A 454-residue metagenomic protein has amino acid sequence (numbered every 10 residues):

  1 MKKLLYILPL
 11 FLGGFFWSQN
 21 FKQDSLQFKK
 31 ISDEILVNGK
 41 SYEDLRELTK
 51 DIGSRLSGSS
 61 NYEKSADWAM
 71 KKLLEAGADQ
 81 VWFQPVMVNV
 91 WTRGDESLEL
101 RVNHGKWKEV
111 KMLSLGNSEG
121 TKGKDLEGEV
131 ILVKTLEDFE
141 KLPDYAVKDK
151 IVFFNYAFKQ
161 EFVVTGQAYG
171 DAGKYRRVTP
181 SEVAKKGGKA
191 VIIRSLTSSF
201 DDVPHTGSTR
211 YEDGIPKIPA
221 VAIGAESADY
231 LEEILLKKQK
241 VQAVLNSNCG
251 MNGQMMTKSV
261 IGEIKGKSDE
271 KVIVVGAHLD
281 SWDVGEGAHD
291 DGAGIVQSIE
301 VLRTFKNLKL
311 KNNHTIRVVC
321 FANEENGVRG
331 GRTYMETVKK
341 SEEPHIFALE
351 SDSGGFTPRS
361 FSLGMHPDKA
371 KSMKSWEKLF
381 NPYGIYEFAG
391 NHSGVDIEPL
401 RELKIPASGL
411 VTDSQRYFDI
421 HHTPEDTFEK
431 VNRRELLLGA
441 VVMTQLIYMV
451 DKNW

Functional and structural regions predicted by a protein language model:
M1-Q23: Bacterial Sec-dependent N-terminal signal peptides
L26-Q27, E109-M112, N117-D144, T209-A288 (+2 more regions): Soluble metallo-hydrolase cores and metallopeptidase-like ectodomains found primarily in the secretory/periplasmic
L26-S59, V203-S208, E212, D280 (+2 more regions): N-terminal capping segment at the start of a domain
Q27, R46, K50-V163: Noncatalytic luminal/extracellular "stalk/propeptide" segments of secretory-pathway proteins
F28-L36, K50-S60, G128-L132, V164-P180 (+7 more regions): Second-shell loop/turn segments in exported
T135-S198: A conserved hydrophobic secondary-structure block that centers on an alpha-helix together with its immediately flanking
A184, A190, R194-S195, D213 (+2 more regions): Active-site-adjacent substrate-binding region of metalloamidase/peptidase-like peptide-processing proteins
M256-S259, D269, S281-S372: Acidic/histidine-rich catalytic neighborhood of metal-dependent amide-processing enzymes
